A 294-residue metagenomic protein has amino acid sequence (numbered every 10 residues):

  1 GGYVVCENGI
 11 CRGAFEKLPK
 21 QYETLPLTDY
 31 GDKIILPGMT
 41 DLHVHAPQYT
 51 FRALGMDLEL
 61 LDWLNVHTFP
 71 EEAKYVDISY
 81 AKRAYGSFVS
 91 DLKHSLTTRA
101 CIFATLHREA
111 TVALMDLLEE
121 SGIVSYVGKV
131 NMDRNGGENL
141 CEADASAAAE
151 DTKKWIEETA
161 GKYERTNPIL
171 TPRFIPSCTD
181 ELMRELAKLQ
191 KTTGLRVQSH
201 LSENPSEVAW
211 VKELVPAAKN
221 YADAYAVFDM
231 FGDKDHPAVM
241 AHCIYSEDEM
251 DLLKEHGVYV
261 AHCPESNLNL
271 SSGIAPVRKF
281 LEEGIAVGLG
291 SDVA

Functional and structural regions predicted by a protein language model:
G1-L36: Histidine-rich, glycine-flanked metal-binding segment
V4, G9, D32, H43 (+9 more regions): Divalent metal-coordination and catalytic microenvironments
P37-Y49, R196-P205: Histidine-centered catalytic micro-motifs
R52-I123, A148-K162: Alpha-helical scaffold segments that flank or form the walls of functional sites
S90, D116, R184, M250-D251 (+1 more regions): Alpha-helical segments flanking ligand/cofactor-binding loops in enzyme cores
H107-E109, S177, E203-E207, Y245-M250 (+1 more regions): Active-site environment of divalent metal-dependent phosphoester hydrolases
L114-C243: Metal-coordinating catalytic core of metallo-dependent amide/deamination hydrolases
M230-A294: Active-site-adjacent C-terminal substructures of enzyme catalytic domains
